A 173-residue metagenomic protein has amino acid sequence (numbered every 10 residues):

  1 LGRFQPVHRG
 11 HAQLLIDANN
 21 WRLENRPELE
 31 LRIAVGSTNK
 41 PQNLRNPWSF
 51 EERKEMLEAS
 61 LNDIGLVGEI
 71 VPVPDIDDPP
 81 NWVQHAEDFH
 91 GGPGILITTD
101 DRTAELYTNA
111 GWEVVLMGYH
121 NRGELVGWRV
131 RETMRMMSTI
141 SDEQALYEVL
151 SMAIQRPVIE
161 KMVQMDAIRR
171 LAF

Functional and structural regions predicted by a protein language model:
L1-F173: Nucleotidyltransferase catalytic core that binds NTPs
